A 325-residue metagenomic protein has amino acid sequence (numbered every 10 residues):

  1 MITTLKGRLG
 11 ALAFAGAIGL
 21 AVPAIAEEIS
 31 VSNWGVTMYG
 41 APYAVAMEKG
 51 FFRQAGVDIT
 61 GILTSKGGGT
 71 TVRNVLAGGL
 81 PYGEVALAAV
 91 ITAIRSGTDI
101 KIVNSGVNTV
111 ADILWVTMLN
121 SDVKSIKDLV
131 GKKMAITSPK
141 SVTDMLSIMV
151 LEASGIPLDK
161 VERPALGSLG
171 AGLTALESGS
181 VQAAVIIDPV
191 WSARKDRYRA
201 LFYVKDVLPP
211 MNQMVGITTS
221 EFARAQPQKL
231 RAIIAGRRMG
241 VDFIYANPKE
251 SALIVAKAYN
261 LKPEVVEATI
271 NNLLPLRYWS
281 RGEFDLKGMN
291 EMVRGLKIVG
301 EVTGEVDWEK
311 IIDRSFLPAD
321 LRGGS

Functional and structural regions predicted by a protein language model:
M1-L5: N-terminal secretory signal peptides that target proteins for export/translocation
G10, F14-I18: Hydrophobic helical h-region of N-terminal Sec-dependent signal peptides in bacterial secretory/periplasmic proteins
L20-A26: Sec/Tat signal peptide C-region and signal peptidase I cleavage site
E27-P157, R163-L166, G172-A175, Q182-D188 (+2 more regions): Short, glycine-/small- and polar/acidic-enriched structural segments that line small-molecule recognition paths
G40, V72, L87, I126 (+11 more regions): Extracytoplasmic/secreted envelope proteins and their assembly/folding machinery, especially bacterial periplasmic
G170-Y259: Pocket-lining segment of extracytoplasmic ligand-binding domains
R224-V302: Secondary-structure end/capping motifs
L296-S325: Conserved C-terminal helix/tail region of periplasmic/extracytoplasmic solute-binding proteins
